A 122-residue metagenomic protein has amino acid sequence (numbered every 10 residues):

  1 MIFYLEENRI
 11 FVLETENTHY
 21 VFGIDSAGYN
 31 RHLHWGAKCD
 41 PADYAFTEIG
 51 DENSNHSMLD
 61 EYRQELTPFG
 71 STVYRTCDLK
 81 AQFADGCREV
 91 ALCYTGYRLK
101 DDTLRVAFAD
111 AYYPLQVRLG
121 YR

Functional and structural regions predicted by a protein language model:
M1-R122: N-terminal accessory beta-strand-rich subdomains and adjacent acidic, glycine-rich linkers that precede catalytic cores
